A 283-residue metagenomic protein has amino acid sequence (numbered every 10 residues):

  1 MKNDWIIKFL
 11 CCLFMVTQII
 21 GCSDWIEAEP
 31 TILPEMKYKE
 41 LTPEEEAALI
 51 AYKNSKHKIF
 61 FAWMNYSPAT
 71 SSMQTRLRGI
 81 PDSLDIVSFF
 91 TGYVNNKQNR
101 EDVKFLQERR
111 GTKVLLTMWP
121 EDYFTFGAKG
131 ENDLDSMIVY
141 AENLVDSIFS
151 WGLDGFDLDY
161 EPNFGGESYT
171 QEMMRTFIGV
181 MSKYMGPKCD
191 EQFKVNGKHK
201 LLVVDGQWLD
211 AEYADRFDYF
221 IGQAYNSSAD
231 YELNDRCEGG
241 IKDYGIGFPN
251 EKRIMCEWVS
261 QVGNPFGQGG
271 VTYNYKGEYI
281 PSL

Functional and structural regions predicted by a protein language model:
M1-W5, V16-K56: Bacterial Sec-dependent N-terminal signal peptides
I7, Q18, S72-T75: Short hydrophobic/aromatic-rich motifs at helix boundaries and adjacent loops
I7-L13: Sec-dependent N-terminal signal peptides
F14-M15, W25, Q192, G240: General secretory precursor processing signal
F14-T17, Y279: Transmembrane alpha-helix boundary/anchor motif
N54-P281: Chitinase-like catalytic core of GlcNAc-active glycosidases
